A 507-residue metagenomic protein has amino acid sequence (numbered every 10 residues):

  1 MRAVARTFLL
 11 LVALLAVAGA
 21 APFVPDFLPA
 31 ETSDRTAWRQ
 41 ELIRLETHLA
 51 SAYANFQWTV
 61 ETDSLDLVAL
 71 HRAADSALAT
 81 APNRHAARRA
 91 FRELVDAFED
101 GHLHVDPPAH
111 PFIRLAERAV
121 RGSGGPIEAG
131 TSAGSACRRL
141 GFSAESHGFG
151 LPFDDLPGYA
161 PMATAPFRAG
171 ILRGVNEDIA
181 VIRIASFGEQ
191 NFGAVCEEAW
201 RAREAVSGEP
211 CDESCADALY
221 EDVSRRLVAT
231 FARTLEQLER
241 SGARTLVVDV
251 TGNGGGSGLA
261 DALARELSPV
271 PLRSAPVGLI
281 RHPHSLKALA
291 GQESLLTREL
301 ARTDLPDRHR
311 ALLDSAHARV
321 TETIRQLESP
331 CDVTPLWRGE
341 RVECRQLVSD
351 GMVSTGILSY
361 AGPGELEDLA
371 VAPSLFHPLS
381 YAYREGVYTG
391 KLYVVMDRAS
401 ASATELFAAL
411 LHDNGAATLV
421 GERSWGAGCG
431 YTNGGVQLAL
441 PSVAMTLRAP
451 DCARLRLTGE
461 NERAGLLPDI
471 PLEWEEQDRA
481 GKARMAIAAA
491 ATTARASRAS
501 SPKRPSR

Functional and structural regions predicted by a protein language model:
M1-L15: N-terminal Sec-pathway targeting helices
A13-E343, S359-A361, L366-V371, Y388-V394 (+7 more regions): Flexible, low-complexity junctional segments that flank or bridge functional domains
V371-V387: Glycine-/acidic-rich phosphate or pyrophosphate-binding loops and their flanking alpha/beta elements
F376, S380-Y381, G459-L466: Feature marks proteins synthesized as precursors that undergo proteolytic processing into two chains
A401: Ligand/substrate-recognition segments at binding pockets and active sites
